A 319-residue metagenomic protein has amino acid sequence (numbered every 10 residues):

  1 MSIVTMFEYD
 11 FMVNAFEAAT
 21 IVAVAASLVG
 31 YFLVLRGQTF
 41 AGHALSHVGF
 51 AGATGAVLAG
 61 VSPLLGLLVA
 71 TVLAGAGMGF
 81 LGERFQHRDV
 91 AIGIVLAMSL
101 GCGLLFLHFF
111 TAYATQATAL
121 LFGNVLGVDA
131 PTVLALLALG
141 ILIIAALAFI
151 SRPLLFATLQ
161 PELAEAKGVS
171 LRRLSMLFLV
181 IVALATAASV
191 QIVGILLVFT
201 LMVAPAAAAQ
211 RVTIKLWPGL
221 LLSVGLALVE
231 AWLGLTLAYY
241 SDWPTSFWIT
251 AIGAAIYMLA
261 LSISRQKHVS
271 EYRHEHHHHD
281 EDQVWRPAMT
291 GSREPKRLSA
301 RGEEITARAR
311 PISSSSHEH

Functional and structural regions predicted by a protein language model:
S2-E8, L121-V125, L226-I263: C-terminal binding/interaction regions
I3-T5, Y9-N14, I92-R152, L177: Transmembrane helix-bundle core of multi-pass membrane transporters and related energy-transducing complexes
A15-A18, P63-T71, D89-G93, L137 (+2 more regions): Loop-to-transmembrane alpha-helix initiation sites
Y31-Y113, A209-L221, A238-Y240, R265: Short loop segments and helix-boundary regions at transmembrane helix junctions of multi-pass inner-membrane proteins
V48-L58, V95-L107, G127-V128, L171-A183 (+2 more regions): Small-residue-rich segments of transmembrane alpha-helices in multi-pass membrane proteins, especially helix faces
D129-P205: Helix-loop-helix "hairpin" substructures at the membrane interface of multi-pass membrane proteins
L196-F247: Transmembrane alpha-helical segments in multi-pass inner-membrane proteins
S246-H319: Cytosolic-side transmembrane-helix boundaries in multi-pass membrane proteins
